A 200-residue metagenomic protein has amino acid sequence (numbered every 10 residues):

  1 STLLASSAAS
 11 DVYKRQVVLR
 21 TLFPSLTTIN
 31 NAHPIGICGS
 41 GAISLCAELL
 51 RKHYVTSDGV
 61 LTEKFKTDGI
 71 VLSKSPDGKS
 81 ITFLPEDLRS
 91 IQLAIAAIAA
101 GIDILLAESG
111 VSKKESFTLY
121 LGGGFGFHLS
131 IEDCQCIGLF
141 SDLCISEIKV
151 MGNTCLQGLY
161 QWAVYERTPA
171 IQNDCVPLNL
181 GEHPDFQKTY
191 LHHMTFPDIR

Functional and structural regions predicted by a protein language model:
S1-Q16: Single conserved hydrophobic/aromatic residue that forms the stacking wall/gate of nucleotide- or nucleobase-binding
S10, T27-A32, T82-E86, I137-K149: Short beta-alpha connecting loops at secondary-structure transitions that line or flank enzyme active sites
C38, S90-I95, E147-L156: Active-site nucleophile and cofactor-binding loops and adjacent substrate-binding regions of central metabolic enzymes
I43-L93: Gly/charged contiguous loops adjacent to phosphate- or pyrophosphate-bearing nucleotide/cofactor binding elements
T62-D68, E115-F125, Q172-H183: A glycine-rich phosphate-binding loop feature that marks nucleotide/adenosyl-phosphate handling sites
S90-K114: Phosphate/ATP-binding catalytic cores across multiple sugar-kinase/actin-like superfamilies, primarily ASKHA
V111-K114, T118-I171: Catalytic phosphate/nucleotide-handling subdomain of diverse soluble enzymes
Q161-R200: Acidic, glycine/GT-rich loop-and beta-edge segments that sit at the periphery of enzyme/chaperone cores
